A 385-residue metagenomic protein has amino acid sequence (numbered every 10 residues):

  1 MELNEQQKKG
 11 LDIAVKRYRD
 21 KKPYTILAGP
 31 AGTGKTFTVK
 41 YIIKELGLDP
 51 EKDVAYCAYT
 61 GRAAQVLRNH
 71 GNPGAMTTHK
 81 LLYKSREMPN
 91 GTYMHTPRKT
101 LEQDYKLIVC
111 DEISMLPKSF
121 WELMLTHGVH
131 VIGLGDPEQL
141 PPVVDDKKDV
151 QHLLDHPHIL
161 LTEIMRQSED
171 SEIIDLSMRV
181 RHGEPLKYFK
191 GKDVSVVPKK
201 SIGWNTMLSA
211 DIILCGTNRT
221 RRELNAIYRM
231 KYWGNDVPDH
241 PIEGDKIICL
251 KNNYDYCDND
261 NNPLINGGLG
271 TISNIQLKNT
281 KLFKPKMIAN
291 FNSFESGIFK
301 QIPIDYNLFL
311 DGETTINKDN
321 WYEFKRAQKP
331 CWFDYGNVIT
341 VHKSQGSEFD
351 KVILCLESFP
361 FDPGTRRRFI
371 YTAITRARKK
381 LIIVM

Functional and structural regions predicted by a protein language model:
M1-M385: Conserved ATP-binding/catalytic motifs of P-loop helicase motor domains
